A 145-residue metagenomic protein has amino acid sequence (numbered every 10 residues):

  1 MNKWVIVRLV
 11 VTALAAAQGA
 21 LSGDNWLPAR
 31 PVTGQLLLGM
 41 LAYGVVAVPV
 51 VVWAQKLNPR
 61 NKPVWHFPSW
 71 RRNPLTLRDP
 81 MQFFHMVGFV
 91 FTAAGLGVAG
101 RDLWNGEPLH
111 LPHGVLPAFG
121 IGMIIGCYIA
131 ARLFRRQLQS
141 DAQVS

Functional and structural regions predicted by a protein language model:
M1-M40, G97: Long, highly hydrophobic alpha-helical transmembrane signal-anchor segments
K3-A13, D79-T92: Select subsegments of transmembrane alpha-helices in polytopic membrane proteins, especially boundary-proximal
A15-Q18, L41-V52, G120-I129: Hydrophobic core of alpha-helical transmembrane segments in multi-pass integral membrane proteins
A20, M86-G114: Alpha-helical transmembrane segments and their membrane-interface junctions in multi-pass membrane proteins
W26-V50, P112-P117: Transmembrane alpha-helix entry/boundary detector in multi-pass membrane proteins
V46-H66: Membrane-water interface of transmembrane alpha-helices
H66-F83: Short membrane-interface loop/juxtamembrane segments of multi-pass integral membrane proteins
H113-S145: Alpha-helical transmembrane segments and their immediate juxtamembrane interface regions
